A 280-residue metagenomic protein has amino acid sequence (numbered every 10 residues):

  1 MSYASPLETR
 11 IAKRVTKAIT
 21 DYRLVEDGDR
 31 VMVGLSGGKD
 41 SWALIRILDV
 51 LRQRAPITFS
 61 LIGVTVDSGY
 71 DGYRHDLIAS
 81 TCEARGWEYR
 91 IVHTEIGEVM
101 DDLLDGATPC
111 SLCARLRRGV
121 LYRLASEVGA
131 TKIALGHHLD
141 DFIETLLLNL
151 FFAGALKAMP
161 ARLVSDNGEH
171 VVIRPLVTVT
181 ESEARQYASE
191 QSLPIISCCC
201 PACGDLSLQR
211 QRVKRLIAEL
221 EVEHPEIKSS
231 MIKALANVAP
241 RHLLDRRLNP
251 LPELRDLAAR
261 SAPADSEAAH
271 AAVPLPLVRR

Functional and structural regions predicted by a protein language model:
S2-L148, F152-L156, P160, S182-E190 (+1 more regions): ATP-dependent adenylation/nucleotidyltransferase module used to activate substrates
T20, E26, R30, F151-I173 (+2 more regions): Flexible helical/loop "lid" subdomain adjacent to adenine-nucleotide binding pockets
